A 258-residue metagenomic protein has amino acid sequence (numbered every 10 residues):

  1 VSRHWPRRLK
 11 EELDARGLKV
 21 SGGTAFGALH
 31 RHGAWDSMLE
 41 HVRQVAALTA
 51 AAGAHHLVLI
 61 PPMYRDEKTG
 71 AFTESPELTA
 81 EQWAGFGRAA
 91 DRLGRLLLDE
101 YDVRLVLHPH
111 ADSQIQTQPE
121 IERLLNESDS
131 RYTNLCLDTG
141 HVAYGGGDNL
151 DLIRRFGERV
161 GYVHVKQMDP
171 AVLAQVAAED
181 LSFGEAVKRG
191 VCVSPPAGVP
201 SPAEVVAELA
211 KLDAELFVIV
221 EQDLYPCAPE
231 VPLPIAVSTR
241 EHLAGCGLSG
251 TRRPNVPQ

Functional and structural regions predicted by a protein language model:
V1-H56, A80, A84, D91 (+4 more regions): N-terminal pre-domain/capping segments
V1-R8, A28-L39, R65-E67, A111-T117 (+4 more regions): Acidic-and-aromatic substrate-binding clefts and catalytic sites of carbohydrate-active enzymes
L13, T49, L105, D138 (+4 more regions): Conserved, mostly hydrophobic/aromatic
V20-A25, L57-L59, L105-L107, T133-L137 (+2 more regions): Hydrophobic faces of well-ordered beta-strands that scaffold small-molecule active sites in alpha/beta enzyme cores
R31-L135: Active-site acidic/histidine proton-transfer and metal-coordination neighborhood in alpha/beta enzyme cores
G87-V199, L248-R253: Acidic/histidine-rich catalytic cores of soluble enzymes
P196-L212: A short, acidic, amphipathic alpha-helical segment used as a generic capping/interface helix at domain edges
L216-C246: C-terminal/domain-terminus segments
